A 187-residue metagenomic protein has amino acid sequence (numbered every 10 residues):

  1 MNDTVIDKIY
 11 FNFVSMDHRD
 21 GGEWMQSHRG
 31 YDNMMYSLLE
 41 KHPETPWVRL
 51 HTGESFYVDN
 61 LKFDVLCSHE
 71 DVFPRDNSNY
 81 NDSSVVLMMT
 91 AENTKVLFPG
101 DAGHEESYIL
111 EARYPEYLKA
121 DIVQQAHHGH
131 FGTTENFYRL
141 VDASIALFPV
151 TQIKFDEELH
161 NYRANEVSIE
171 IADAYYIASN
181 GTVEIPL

Functional and structural regions predicted by a protein language model:
M1-L187: Non-globular, low-confidence helical/coil segments that flank catalytic cores
